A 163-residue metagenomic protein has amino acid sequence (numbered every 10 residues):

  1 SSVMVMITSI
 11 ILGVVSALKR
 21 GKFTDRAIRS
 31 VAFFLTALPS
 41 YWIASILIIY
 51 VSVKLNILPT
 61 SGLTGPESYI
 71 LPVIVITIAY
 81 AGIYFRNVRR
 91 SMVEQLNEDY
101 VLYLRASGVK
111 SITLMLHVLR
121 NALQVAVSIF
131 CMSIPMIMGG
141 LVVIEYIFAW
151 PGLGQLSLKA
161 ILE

Functional and structural regions predicted by a protein language model:
S1-T24, L63-E163: Alpha-helical transmembrane segments of integral membrane proteins, especially multi-pass inner/plasma-membrane
R29-R90: Membrane-water interface segments at transmembrane-helix boundaries in multipass membrane proteins
